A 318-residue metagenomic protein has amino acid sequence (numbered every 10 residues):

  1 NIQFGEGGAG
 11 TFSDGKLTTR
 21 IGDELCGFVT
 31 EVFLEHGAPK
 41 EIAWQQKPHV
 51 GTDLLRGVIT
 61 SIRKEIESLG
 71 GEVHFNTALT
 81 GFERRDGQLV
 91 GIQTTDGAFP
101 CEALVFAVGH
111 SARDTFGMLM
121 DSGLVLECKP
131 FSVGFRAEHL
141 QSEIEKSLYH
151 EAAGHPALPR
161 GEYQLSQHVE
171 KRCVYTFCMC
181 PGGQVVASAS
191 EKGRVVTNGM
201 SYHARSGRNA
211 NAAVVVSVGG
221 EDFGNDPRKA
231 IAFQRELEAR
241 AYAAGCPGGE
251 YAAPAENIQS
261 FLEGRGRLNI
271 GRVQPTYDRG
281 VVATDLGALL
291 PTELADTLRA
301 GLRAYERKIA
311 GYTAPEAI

Functional and structural regions predicted by a protein language model:
N1-I318: Residues forming the flavin
